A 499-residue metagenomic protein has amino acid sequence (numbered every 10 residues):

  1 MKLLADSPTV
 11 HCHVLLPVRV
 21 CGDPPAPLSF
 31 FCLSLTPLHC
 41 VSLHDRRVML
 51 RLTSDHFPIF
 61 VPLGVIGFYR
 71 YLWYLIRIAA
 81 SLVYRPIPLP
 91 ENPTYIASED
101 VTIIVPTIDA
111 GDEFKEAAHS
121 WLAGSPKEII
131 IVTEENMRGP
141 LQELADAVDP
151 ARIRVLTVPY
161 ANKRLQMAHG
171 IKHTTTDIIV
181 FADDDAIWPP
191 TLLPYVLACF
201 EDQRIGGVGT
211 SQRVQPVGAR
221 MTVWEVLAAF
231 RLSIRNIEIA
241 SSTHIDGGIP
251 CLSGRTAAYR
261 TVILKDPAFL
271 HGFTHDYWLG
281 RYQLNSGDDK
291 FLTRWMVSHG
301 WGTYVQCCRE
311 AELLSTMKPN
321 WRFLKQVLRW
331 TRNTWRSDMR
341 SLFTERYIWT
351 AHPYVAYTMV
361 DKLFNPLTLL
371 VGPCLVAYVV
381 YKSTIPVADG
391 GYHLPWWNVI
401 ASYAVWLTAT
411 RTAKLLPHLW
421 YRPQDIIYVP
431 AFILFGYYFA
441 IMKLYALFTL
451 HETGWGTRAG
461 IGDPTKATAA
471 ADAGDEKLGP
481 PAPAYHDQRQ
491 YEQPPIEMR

Functional and structural regions predicted by a protein language model:
K2-A97, D246, P417, F439-K443 (+2 more regions): N-terminal membrane-anchoring/stem segments of glycan-assembly enzymes
R46-I59, A351-T358, G390-H393: Membrane-interface segments at the starts/ends of alpha-helical transmembrane spans
R46-V48, L52, V208-M221, T408-I427: Compositionally biased, charge-rich terminal segments
F57, L63, L72, A79-I87 (+2 more regions): Membrane-embedded multi-pass helical conduit in multi-pass membrane proteins, especially envelope-biosynthetic
R70-W73, R77, S81, E225-L232 (+6 more regions): Short hydrophobic helices that act as membrane-entry/anchoring signals
P93-W349, K477-R499: Non-transmembrane catalytic domains and loops of membrane-associated enzymes and transporters that build or traffic
W330-R332, R340-F364, A409, A413-L416: Multipass alpha-helical transmembrane domains of eukaryotic endomembrane proteins
L447-A473: Membrane-interface alpha-helices
